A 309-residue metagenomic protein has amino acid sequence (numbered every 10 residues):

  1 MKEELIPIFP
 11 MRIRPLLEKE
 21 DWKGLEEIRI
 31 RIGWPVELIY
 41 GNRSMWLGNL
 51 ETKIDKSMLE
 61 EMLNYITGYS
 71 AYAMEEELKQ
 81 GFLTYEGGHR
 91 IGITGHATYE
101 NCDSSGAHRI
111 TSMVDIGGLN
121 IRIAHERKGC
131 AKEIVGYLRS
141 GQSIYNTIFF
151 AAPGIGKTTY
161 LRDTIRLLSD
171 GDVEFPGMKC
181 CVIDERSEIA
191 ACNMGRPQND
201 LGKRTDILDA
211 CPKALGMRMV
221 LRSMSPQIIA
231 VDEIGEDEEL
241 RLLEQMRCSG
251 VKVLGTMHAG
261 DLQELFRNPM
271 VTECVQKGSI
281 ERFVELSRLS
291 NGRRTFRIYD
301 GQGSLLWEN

Functional and structural regions predicted by a protein language model:
M1-G88: N-terminal accessory targeting/assembly segments
A71-S143: P-loop NTP-binding catalytic core
T98-H108, S112-V114, R282-N309: Conserved P-loop NTPase
T147-F149: Hydrophobic anchor at the beta1->P-loop junction of P-loop NTPases
K157: Conserved lysine of the Walker
Y160, T164: Hydrophobic positions on the alpha1 helix immediately C-terminal to the Walker A/P-loop
S169-V220: P-loop NTPase switch/communication element
M224-S290: Conserved P-loop NTPase nucleotide-binding/switch module
